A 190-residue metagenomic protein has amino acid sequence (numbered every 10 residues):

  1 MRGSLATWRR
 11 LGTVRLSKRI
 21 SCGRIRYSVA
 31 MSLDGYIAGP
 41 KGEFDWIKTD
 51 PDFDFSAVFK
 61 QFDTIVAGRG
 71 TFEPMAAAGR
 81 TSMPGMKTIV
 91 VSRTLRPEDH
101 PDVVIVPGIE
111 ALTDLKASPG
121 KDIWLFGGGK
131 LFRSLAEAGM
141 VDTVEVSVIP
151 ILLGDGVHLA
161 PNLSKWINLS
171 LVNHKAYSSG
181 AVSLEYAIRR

Functional and structural regions predicted by a protein language model:
R2, A6-R190: Enzymes that bind and transform nitrogen-containing heteroaromatic metabolites
